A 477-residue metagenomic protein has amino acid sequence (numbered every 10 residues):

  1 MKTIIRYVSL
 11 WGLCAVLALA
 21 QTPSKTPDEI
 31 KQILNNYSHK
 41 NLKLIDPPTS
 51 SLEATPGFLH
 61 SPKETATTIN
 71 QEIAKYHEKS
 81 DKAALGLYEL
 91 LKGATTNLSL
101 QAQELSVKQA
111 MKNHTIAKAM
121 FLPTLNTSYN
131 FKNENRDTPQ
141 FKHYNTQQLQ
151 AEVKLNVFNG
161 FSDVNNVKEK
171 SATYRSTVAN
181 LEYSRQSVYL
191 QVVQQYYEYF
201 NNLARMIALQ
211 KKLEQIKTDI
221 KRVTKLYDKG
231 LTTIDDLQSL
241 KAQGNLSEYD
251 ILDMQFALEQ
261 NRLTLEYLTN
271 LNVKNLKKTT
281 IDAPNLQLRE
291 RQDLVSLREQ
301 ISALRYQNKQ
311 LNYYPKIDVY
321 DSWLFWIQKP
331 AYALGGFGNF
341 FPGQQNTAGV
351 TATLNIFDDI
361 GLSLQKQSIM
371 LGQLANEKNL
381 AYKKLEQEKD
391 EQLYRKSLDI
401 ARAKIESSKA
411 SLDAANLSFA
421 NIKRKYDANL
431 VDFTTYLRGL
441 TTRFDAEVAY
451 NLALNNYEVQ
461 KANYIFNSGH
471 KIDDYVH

Functional and structural regions predicted by a protein language model:
M1-P23: Classical Sec-dependent N-terminal signal peptides that target proteins to the secretory pathway
T3, L34-G57, T65-N70, Y76-A83 (+10 more regions): Periplasmic alpha-helical coiled-coil/stalk elements that build and connect Gram-negative outer-membrane
T22, A462-H477: Gram-negative outer-membrane assembly/targeting C-terminal domains
I69-A84, H114-K118, S128-N156, N166 (+2 more regions): Small/polar, glycine/serine/threonine/aspartate-rich low-complexity segments that form flexible
I73-L100, H114-A117, L237, L268-A333 (+2 more regions): Amphipathic alpha-helical coiled-coil scaffold segments and their short linker/junction regions
K92-Q101, K108-T124, R136, A151-E169 (+7 more regions): A glycine-/polar-enriched beta->alpha junction
A102-A117, S184, L190-K211, K225 (+3 more regions): Amphipathic alpha-helical coiled-coil segments
Q109, N133, Q147-E152, Y197-A204 (+1 more regions): Non-membrane alpha-helical segments in proteins
